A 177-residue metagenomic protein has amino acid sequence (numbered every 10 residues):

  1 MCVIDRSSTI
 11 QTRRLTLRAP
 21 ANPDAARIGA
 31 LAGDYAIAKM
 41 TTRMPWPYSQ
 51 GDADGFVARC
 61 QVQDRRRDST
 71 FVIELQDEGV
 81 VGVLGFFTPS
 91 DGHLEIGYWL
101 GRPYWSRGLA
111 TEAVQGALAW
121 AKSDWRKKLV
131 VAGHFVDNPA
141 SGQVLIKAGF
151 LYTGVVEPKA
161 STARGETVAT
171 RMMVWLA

Functional and structural regions predicted by a protein language model:
M1-Y35, V72-A177: Acyl-donor (CoA/ACP) binding surface of acyl/acetyltransferases
N22, P47-Q50, R67: Generic alpha-helical scaffold signal
A32, T41, D64-R65: Hydrophobic residues in alpha-helical segments
A36-R59: Conserved GNAT-fold acetyl-CoA-binding loop/helix
A58-V72: A short helix-loop-beta-strand connector motif used in the catalytic cores of GNAT acetyltransferases and, in some
